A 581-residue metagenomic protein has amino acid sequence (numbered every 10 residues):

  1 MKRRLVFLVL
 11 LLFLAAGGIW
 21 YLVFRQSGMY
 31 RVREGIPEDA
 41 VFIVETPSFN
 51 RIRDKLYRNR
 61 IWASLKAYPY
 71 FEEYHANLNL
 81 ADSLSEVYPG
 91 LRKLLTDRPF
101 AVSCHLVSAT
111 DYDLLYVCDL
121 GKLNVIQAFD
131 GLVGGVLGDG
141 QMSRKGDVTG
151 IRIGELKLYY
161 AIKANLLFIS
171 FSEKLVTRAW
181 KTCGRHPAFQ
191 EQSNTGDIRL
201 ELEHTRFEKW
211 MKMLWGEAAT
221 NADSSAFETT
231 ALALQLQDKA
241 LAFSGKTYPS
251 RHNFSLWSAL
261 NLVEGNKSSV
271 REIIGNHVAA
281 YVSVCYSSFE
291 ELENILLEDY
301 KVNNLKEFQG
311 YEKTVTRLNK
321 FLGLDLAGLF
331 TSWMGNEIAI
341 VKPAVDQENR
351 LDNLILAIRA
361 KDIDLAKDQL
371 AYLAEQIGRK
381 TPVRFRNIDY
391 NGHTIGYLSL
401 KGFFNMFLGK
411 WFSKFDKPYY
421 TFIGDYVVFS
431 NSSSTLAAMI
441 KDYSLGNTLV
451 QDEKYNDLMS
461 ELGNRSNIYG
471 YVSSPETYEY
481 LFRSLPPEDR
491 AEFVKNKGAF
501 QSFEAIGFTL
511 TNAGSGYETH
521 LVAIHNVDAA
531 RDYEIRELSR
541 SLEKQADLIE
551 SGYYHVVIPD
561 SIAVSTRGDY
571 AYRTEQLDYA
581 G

Functional and structural regions predicted by a protein language model:
R3-F7, L12-G154, E191-D223, A242-D352 (+3 more regions): Structural boundary/hinge residues at secondary-structure and domain interfaces
F100-C104, L158-I162, S225-K239, N336-I340 (+2 more regions): Broad, structure-driven detector of short, well-ordered beta-strand segments within folded domains
D111, K122, G146, A161-L167 (+3 more regions): Short, solvent-exposed coil/turn segments at beta-strand boundaries
L120-V125, F171-V176, A360-D364, S432-T435: Helix N-cap motif at beta-to-alpha junctions
R152-A218, L408-F493: A conserved glycine-rich beta-strand in the N-terminal activation segment of trypsin-fold
W333, D389, I395-K414: Flexible, glycine/threonine-enriched loop-and-boundary segments that flank and lead into catalytic domains of large
L354-I358: Ordered core of a single globular domain
S432-Y570, T574, G581: Long, C-terminal catalytic modules of enzymes
